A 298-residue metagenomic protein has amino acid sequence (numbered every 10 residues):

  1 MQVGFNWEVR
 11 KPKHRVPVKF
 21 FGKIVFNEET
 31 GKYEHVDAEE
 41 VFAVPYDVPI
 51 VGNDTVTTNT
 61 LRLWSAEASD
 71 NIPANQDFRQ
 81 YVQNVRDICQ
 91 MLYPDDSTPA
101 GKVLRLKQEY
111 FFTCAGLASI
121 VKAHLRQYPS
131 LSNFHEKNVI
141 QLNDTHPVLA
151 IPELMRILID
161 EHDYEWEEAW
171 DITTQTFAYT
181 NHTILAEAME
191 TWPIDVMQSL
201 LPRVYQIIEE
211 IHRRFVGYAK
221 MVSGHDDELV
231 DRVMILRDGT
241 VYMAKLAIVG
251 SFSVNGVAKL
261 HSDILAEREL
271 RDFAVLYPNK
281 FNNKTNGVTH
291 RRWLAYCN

Functional and structural regions predicted by a protein language model:
M1-N298: A conserved ligand/cofactor-binding region detector
